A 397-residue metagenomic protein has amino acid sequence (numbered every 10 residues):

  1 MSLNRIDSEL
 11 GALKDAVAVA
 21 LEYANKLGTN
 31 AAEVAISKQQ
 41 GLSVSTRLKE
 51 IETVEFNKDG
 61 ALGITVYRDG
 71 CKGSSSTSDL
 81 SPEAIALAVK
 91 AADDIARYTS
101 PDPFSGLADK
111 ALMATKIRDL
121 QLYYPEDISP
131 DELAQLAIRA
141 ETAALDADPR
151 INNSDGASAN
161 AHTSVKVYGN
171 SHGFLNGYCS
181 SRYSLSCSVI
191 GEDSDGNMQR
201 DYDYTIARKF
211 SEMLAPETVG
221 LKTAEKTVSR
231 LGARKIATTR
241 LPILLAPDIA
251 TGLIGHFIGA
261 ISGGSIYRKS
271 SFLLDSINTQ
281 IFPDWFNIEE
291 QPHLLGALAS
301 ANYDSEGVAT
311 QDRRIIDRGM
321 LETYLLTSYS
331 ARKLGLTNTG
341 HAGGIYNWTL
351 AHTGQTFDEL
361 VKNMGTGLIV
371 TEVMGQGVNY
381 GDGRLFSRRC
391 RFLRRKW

Functional and structural regions predicted by a protein language model:
M1-A301, S305-Q311, D317-M320: Active-site bordering "gate/hinge" segments that shape substrate access to catalytic or cofactor-binding pockets
I117, S276-K396: Dual-mode signal for accessory low-complexity, basic/Gly-rich regions
